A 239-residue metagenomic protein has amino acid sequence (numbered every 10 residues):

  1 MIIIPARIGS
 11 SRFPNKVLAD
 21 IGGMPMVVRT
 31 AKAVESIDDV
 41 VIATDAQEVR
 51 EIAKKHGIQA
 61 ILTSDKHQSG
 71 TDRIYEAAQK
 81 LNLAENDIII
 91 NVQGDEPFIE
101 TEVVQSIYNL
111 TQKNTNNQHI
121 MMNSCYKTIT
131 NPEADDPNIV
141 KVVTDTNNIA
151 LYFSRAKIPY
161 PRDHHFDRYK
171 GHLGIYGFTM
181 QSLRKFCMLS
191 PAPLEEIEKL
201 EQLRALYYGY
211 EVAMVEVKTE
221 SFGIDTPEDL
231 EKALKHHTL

Functional and structural regions predicted by a protein language model:
M1-T44: N-terminal glycine-rich phosphate-binding loop and ensuing alpha1 helix
I37, E85-N86, N116-I120, Y210: Short, high-confidence coil segments that cap the C-terminus of an alpha-helix and link into the following beta-strand
D39, Q59, I149, E211-A213: Conserved beta-strand segments of alpha/beta enzyme cores
Q47-N109: Short phosphate-binding loop-to-helix
I99-A192: Conserved core of the sugar-phosphate nucleotidyltransferase
D167-L239: Conserved alpha/beta core of the MobA/IspD/sugar-nucleotide pyrophosphorylase nucleotidyltransferase superfamily
